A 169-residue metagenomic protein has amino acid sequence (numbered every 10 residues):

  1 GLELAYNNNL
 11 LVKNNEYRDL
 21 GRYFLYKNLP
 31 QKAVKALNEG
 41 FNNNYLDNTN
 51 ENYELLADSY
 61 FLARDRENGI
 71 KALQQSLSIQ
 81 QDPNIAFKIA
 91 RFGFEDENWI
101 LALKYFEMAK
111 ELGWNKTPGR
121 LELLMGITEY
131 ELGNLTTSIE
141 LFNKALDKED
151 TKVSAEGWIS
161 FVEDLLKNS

Functional and structural regions predicted by a protein language model:
G1-L132, T137-S169: Alpha-solenoid helical repeat scaffolds
